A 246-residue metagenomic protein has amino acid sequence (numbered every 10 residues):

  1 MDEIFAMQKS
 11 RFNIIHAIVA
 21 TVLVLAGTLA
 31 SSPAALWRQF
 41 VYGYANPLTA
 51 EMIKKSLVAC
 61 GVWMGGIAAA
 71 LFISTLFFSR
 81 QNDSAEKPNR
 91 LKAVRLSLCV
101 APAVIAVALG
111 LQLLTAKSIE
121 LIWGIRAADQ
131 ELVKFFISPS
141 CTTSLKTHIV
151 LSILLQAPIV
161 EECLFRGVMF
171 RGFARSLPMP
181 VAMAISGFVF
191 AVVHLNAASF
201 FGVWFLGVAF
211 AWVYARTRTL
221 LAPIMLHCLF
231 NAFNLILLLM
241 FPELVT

Functional and structural regions predicted by a protein language model:
M1-R11: Short, Lys/Arg-rich, polar N-terminal cytosolic tail immediately upstream of the first transmembrane signal-anchor
D2, L76-E86: Cytoplasmic membrane-interface regions of multi-pass membrane proteins
N13-T28, V100-V104: Alpha-helical transmembrane segments
T21-R80: Alpha-helical transmembrane segments in multi-pass membrane proteins
T28-L36, V107-E120, I236-L238: C-terminal TM-helix exit segments that contain a strictly Trp-centered aromatic cap at the helix terminus
Q39-Y42, F78-S79, T115, W123 (+3 more regions): Short helix-capping/hinge motifs at transmembrane helix termini and TM-loop junctions
G43-I53, N82-A157, R175, L244-T246: Juxtamembrane helix-loop-helix connectors linking adjacent transmembrane helices in multi-pass membrane enzymes
F136-T246: Transmembrane helix-loop-helix hairpins at the membrane interface of multi-pass integral membrane proteins
